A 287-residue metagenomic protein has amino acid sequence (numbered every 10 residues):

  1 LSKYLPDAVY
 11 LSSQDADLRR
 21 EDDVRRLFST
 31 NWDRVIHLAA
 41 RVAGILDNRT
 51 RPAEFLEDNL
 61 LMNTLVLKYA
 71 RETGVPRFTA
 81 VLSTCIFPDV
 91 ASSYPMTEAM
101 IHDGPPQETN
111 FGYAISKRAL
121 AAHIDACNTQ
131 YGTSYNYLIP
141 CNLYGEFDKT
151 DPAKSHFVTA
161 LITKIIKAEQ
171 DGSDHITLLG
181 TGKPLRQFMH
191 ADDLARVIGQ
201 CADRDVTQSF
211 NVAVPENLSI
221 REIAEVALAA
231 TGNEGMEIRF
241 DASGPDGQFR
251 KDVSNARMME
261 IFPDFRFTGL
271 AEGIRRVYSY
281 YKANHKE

Functional and structural regions predicted by a protein language model:
L1-P6: Canonical Rossmann dinucleotide-binding motif of NAD(H)/NADP(H)-dependent dehydrogenases/reductases, specifically
Y10, E21-L60, E72, D89: NAD(P)H-binding glycine-rich loop region in Rossmannoid oxidoreductase-like domains and their noncatalytic homologs
L11, V35-R41, F78-T84, L138-P140: SDR active-site strand-loop-helix element
S13-D23, I220: The beta1-alpha1 cofactor-binding region of Rossmann-like NAD(H)/NADP(H)-dependent oxidoreductases
T64-N110, N136: Conserved Rossmann-fold NAD(P)-dependent oxidoreductase catalytic core, especially the SDR/UDP-sugar
V90-A99, H123-A202, N217, E225-A230: NAD(P)-dependent short-chain dehydrogenase/reductase
G112, S116-A119: Active-site helix of classical SDR
K167-E287: C-terminal substrate-binding subdomain of Rossmann-fold SDR/epimerase-dehydratase oxidoreductases
